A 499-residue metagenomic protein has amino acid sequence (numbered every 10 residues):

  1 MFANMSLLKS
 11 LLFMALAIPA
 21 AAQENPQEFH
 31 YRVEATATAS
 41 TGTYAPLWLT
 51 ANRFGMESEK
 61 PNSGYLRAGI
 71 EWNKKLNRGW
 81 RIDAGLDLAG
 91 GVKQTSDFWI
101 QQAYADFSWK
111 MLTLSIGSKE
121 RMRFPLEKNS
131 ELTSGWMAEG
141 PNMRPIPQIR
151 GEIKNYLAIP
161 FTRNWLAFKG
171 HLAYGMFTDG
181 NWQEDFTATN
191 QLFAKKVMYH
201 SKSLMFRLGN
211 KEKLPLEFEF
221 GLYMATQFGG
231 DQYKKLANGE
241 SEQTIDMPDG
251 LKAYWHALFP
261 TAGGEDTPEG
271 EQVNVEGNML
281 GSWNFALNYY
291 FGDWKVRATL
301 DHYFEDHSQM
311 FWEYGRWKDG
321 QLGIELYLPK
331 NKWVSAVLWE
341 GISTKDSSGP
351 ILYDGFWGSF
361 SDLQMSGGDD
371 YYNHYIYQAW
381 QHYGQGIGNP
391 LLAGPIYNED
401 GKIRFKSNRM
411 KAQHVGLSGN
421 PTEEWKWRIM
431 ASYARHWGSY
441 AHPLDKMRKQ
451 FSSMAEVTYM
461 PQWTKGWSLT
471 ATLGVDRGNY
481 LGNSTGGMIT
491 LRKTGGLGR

Functional and structural regions predicted by a protein language model:
M1-Q27, L497-R499: Bacterial Sec-dependent N-terminal signal peptides
A22-R121, E131, E139, M143-L157 (+2 more regions): Beta-barrel outer-membrane channel/assembly domains of diderm bacteria
Q23-H30, W72-D83, S108-M111, Y156-G170 (+6 more regions): Short loop/turn motifs that connect adjacent beta-strands in outer-membrane beta-barrel proteins
F29-T43, A84-G90, F107, L114-E120 (+7 more regions): Transmembrane beta-barrel strands of outer-membrane/channel proteins
T38-G42, K75, D87-K93, K119-M137 (+9 more regions): Sequence/structural signature of outer-membrane beta-barrel proteins
T50-F54, D87, E131-G135, D185-N190 (+3 more regions): Extracytoplasmic loops and strand-loop junctions of Gram-negative outer membrane beta-barrel proteins
M122-A237: Internal, well-ordered domain-core segments that constitute the primary functional module of diverse proteins
L216-A225, D231-R499: Exposed, low-structure sequence patches enriched in small/polar residues
